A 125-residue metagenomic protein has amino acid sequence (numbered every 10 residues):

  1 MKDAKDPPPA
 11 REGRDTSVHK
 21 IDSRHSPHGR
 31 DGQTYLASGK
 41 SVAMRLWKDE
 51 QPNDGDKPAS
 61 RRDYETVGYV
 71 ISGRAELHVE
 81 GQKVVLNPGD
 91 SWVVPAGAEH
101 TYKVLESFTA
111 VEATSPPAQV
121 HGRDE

Functional and structural regions predicted by a protein language model:
M1-S26: N-terminal leader/targeting helix
S23-A59: A short glycine-rich, His/Asp/Glu-containing loop-to-beta-strand
S38-K40, H78-Q82, L105: Short strand-coil-strand connectors
R61-L77: Short, conserved beta-strand element in jelly-roll/cupin
G81-A96: Short acidic-glycine-tyrosine-enriched beta hairpin
A96-H121: Ligand-binding loop in jelly-roll beta-barrel domains
